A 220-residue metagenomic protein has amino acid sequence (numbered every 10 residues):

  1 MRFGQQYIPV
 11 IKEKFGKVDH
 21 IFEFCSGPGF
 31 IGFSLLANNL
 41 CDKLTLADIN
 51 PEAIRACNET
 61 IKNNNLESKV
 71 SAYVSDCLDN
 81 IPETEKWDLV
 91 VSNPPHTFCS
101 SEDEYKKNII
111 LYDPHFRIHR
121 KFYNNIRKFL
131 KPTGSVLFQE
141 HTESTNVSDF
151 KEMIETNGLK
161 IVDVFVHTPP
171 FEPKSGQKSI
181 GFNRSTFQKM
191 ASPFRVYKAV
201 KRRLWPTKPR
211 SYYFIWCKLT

Functional and structural regions predicted by a protein language model:
G4-E83, L89-S92, T97-C99: Conserved SAM/SAH cofactor-binding pocket of Class I
G4-P9, F116-Y123: Short, well-ordered alpha-helical scaffold segments within catalytic/effector domains
N58-E59, E102-Y105, D149-E152: Short amphipathic alpha-helical segments
V91-K121: Mobile active-site "lid"/loop adjacent to the S-adenosyl-L-methionine
I118-P169, G176: Conserved Class I SAM-dependent methyltransferase catalytic core
V147, K151, L159-I215: Class I S-adenosyl-L-methionine
C217-T220: Active-site beta-strand termini and strand-to-loop segments that position acidic
